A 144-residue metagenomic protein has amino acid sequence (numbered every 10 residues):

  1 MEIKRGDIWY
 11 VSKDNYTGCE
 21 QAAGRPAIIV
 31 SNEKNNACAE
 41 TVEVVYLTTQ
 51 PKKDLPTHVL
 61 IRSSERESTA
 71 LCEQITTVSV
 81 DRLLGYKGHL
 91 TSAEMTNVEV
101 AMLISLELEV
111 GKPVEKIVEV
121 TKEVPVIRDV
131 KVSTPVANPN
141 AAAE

Functional and structural regions predicted by a protein language model:
M1-E144: Conserved functional hotspots at enzyme active or ligand-binding sites that engage polyanionic ligands
